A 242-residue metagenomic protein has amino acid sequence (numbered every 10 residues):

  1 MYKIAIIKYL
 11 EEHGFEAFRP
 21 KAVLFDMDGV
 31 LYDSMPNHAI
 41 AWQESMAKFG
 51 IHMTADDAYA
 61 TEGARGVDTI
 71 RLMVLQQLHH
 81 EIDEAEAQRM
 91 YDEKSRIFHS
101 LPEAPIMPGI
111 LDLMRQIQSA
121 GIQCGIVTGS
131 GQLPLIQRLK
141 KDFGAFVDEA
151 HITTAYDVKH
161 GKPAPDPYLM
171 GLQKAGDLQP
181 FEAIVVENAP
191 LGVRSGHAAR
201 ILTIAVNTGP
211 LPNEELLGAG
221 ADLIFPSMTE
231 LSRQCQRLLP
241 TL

Functional and structural regions predicted by a protein language model:
M1-K21, A85, L111, R115 (+1 more regions): Asp-based, Mg2+/Mn2+-dependent phosphohydrolase catalytic module
Y2-D57: Active-site neighborhood of HAD-like aspartate-dependent phosphohydrolases
E12-G14, R19, H99-I126: Short, acidic loop-to-helix structural element flanking the phosphoryl-transfer center in phosphate-processing enzymes
I40-E44, T69-L72, E93, D112 (+3 more regions): Alpha-helical elements of Rossmann-like donor-binding domains used by nucleotide-donor carbohydrate transfer enzymes
A47, Q118, H197: Anion (oxyanion) recognition and catalysis
I51, I122, I201: Short glycine/serine/threonine/alanine-rich loop segments
I51-A60, H79-M90, F146-E149, Q179-P180: Short, surface-exposed acidic
E62-F98, P108, Q116: A metal-dependent, Asp-based hydrolase signature
